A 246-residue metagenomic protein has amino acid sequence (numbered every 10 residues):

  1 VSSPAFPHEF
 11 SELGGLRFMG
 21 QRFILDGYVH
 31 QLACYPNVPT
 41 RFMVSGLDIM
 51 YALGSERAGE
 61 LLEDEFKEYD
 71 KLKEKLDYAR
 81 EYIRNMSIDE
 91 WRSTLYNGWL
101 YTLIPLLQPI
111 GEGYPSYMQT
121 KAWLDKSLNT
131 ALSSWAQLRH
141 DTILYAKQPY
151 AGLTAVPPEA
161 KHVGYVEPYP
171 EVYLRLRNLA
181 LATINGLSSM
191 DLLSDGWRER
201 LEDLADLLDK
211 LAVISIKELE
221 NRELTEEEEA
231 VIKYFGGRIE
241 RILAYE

Functional and structural regions predicted by a protein language model:
V1-E246: Polar/charged low-complexity regulatory segments
